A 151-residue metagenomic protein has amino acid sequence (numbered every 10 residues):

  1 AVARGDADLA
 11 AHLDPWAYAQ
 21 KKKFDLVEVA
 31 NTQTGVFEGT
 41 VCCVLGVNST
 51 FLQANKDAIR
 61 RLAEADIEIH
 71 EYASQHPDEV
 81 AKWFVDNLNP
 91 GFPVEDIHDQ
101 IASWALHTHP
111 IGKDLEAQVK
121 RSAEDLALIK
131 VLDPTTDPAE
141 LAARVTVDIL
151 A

Functional and structural regions predicted by a protein language model:
A3-N87: Pocket-lining segment of extracytoplasmic ligand-binding domains
A11, A30, V94-D96, T135-T136: A generic structural-conservation signal
Q20, F37-G39, A102-A105, A143-V147: Short secondary-structure boundary/hinge segments and terminal tails
V27, L45, S49-T50, W104 (+3 more regions): Flexible, active-site-adjacent loop/turn segments at secondary-structure boundaries
Q33, P110, L115, T136 (+1 more regions): Solvent-exposed, flexible loop/coil residues
A54-D133: Secondary-structure end/capping motifs
A123-A151: Conserved C-terminal helix/tail region of periplasmic/extracytoplasmic solute-binding proteins
